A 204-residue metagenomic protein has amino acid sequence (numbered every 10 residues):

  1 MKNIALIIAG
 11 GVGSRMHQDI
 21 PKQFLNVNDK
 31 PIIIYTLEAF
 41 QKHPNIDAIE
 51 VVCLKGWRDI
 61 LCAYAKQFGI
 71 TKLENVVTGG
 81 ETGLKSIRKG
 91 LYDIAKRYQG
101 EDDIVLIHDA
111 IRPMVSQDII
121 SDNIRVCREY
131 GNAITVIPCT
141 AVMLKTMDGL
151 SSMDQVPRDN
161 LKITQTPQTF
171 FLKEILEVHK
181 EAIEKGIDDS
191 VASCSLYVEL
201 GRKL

Functional and structural regions predicted by a protein language model:
K2-I60: N-terminal glycine-rich phosphate-binding loop and ensuing alpha1 helix
I7, I33, G90, D109 (+2 more regions): Residue-level signal for inorganic ion chemistry
S14, A110-M114: Acidic metal-phosphate-binding loop of nucleotide-sugar-dependent transferases
M16, L61-A65, N123: Hydrophobic packing residues within well-ordered alpha-helices of enzyme cores
I34-D102, K185: Conserved N-terminal catalytic core of the sugar/cofactor nucleotidyltransferase
Q99-I111: Short beta-strand-to-loop acidic/aromatic patch adjacent to the donor-nucleotide binding site
M114-K203: Conserved core of the sugar-phosphate nucleotidyltransferase
